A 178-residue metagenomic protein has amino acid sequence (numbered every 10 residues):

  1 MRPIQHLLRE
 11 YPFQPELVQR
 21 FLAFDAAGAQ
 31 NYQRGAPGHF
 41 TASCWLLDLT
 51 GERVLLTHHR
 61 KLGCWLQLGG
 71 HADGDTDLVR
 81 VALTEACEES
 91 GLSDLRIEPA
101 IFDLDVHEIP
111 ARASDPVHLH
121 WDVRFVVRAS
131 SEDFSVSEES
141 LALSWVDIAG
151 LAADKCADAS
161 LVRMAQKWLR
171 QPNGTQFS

Functional and structural regions predicted by a protein language model:
M1-R9: Generic N-terminal amphipathic, Lys/Arg-enriched alpha-helix
R9-S43: Acidic, metal-coordinating catalytic segment for phosphate/diphosphate chemistry, firing primarily on the Nudix
D25, N31, I101-E108, F177-S178: Class I (Rossmann-like) S-adenosyl-L-methionine-dependent methyltransferase catalytic domain, capturing the SAM-binding
Y32-Q67: N-terminal strand-loop-strand
W45-L46, T84, E88, K167: Charged/polar positions on well-ordered alpha helices
D73-S160: Unchanged
C156-S178: Charged phosphate-binding loop/patch that engages nucleotide di/tri-phosphates or the phosphate backbone of nucleic
